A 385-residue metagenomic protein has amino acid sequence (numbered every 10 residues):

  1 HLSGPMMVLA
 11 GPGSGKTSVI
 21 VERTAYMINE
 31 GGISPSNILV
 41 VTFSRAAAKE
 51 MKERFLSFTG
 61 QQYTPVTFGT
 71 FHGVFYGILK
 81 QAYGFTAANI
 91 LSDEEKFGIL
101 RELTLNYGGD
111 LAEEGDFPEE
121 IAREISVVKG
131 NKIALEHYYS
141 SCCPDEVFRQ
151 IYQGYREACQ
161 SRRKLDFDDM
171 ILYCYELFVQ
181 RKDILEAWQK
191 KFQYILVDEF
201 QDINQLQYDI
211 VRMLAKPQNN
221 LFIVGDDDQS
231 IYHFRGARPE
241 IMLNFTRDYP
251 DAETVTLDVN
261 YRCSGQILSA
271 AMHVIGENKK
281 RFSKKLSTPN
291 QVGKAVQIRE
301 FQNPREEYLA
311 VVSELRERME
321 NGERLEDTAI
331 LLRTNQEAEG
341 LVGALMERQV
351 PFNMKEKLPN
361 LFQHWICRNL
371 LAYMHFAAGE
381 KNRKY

Functional and structural regions predicted by a protein language model:
H1-N89, E186, E240, S269-M272: P-loop NTPase Walker
G4, I33-N37, T64-P65, P217-N220 (+5 more regions): Short glycine-/polar-rich loops that comprise or flank the Walker A/P-loop and associated switch/sensor motifs
G4-G15, V19, L39, A47 (+4 more regions): Conserved helicase NTPase motor core
S14, R45-A48, H72-F75, D227-I231 (+5 more regions): Conserved nucleotide-binding/hydrolysis micro-motifs of P-loop NTPases
S14-I20, P250-E253, D258-P351, H375-K381: Helicase P-loop NTPase motor core
Y63-I78, Q349-A372: Conserved beta-strand -> loop -> alpha-helix junction used to position metal-binding or nucleic-acid-contacting
Y63-P65, Y83-D169, F192, T256 (+1 more regions): ATP-hydrolysis module of ASCE/P-loop NTPase motor domains, specifically the Walker B Asp-Glu catalytic pair
E113, G130-I133, Q218-N219, V274-K284: Proline-centered turn/helix-capping motifs that create local helix->coil transitions or kinks
